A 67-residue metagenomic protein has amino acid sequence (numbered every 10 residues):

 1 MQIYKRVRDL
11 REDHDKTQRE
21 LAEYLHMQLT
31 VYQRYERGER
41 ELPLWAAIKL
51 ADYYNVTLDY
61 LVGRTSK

Functional and structural regions predicted by a protein language model:
M1-K5, R40: A detector for short, charged/polar N-terminal pre-domain segments
K5-Y24, K49: Short basic helix-loop element that most often maps to the first helix and adjoining turn of HTH DNA-binding modules
V7, L21-A22, Y32-Y35, L61: Conserved hydrophobic/aromatic packing and binding residues within compact polymer-binding modules
D13, D52, V62-K67: Short, charged recognition helix plus adjacent turn of helix-turn-helix-like nucleic-acid-binding domains
H26-E41: Recognition helix of helix-turn-helix/homeodomain-like DNA-binding domains that insert into the DNA major groove
G38, K49, K67: Alpha-helical DNA-recognition elements
W45-Y60: DNA major-groove recognition helix of helix-turn-helix/homeodomain DNA-binding modules
